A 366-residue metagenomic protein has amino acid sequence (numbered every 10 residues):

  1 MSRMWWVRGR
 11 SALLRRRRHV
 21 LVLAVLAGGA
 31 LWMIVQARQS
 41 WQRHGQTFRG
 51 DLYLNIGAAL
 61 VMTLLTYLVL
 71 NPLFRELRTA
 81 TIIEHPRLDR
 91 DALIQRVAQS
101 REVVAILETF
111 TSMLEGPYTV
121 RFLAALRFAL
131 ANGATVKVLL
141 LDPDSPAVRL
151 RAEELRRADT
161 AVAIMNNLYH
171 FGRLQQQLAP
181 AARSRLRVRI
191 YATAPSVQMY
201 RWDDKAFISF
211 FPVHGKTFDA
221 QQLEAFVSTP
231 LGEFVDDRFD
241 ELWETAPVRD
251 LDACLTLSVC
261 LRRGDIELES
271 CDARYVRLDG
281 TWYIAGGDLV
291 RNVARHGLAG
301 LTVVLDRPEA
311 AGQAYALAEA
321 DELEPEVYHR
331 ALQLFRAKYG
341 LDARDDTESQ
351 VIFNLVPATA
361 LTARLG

Functional and structural regions predicted by a protein language model:
S2-A27: Juxtamembrane interface helix immediately N-terminal to a transmembrane segment
G45-T79: Transmembrane alpha-helices and immediately adjacent membrane-cytoplasm interface residues in multi-pass integral
N71-A98: Membrane-proximal helical linkers
Q99-A181: Primarily the HKD phosphodiesterase
L186-L223: HKD (HxKxxxxD) catalytic microenvironment of the phospholipase D
I208-S258, L323-P325: Signature of lipid phosphatidyltransferase scaffolds
L255-A294, A299-V303, Q313-A316: Short beta-strand segments
L289-T359: Short, structured beta-strand-loop surface elements
